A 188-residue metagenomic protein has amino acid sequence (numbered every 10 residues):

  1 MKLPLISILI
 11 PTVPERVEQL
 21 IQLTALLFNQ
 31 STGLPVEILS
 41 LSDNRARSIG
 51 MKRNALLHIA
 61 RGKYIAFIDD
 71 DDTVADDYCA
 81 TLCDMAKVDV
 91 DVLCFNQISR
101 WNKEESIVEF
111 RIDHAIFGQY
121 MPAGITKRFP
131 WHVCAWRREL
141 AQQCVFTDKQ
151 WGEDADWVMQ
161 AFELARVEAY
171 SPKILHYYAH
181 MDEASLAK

Functional and structural regions predicted by a protein language model:
L3, Q22-P35: Short, acidic, metal-binding catalytic loop of nucleotide-sugar glycosyltransferases
N44-A60: Glycine-rich, basic loop-to-helix element that forms the pyrophosphate-binding segment of sugar-nucleotide handling
I65: Short aromatic/hydrophobic "clamp" motif used to bind/position activated sugar donors
D69-T73: The conserved acidic donor/metal-binding loop of glycosyltransferases
C79-V108: Conserved donor NDP-sugar-binding/catalytic core segment of glycosyltransferases
A115-W136: A recurrent flexible, glycine/aromatic-enriched loop bordering the glycosyltransferase active site that acts as
W151-W157: Acidic donor-binding loop at a coil-to-helix junction in glycosyltransferase catalytic cores that engages
Q160-Y177: Catalytic donor-sugar/metal-binding loop of nucleotide-sugar-dependent glycosyltransferases
